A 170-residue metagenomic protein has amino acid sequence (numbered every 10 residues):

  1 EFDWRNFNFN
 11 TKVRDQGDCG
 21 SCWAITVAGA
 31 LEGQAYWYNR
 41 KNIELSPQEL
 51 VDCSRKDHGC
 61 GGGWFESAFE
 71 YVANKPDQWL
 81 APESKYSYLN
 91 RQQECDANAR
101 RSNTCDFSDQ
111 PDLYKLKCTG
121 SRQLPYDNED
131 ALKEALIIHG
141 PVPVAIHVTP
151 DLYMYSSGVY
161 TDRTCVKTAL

Functional and structural regions predicted by a protein language model:
E1-L170: Catalytic-core signature of thiol
